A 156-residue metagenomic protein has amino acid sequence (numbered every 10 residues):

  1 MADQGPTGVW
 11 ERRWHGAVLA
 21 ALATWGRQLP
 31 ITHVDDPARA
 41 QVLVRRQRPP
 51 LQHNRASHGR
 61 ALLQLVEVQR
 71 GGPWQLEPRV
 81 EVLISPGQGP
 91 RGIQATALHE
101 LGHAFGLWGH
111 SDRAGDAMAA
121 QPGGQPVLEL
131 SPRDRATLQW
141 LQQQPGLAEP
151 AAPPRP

Functional and structural regions predicted by a protein language model:
M1-G16: Fold-level signature of zinc-dependent metallopeptidase catalytic domains
A2-G5, P86-Q88, Q121-G124: Short, histidine-centered active-site or binding-site loop motifs used for metal coordination, general acid-base
G5-G8, V82-S85, W140: A short, structure-level motif marking secondary-structure boundaries and short turns
R12-A104, W108-S111: Metzincin-family zinc-dependent endopeptidase catalytic domain
V80-L83, G115-V127: Surface-exposed aromatic
A120-E149: Post-HExxH zinc-binding segment in Zn-dependent metallohydrolases
A152-P156: Short, solvent-exposed mixed-charge patches
